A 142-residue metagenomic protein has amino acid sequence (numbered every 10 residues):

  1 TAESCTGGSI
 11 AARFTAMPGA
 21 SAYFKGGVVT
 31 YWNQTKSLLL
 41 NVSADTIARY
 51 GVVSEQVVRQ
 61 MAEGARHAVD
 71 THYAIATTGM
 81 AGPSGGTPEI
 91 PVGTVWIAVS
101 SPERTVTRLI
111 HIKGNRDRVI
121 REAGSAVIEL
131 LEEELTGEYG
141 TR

Functional and structural regions predicted by a protein language model:
T1-R142: Short alpha-helical segments enriched in small residues
